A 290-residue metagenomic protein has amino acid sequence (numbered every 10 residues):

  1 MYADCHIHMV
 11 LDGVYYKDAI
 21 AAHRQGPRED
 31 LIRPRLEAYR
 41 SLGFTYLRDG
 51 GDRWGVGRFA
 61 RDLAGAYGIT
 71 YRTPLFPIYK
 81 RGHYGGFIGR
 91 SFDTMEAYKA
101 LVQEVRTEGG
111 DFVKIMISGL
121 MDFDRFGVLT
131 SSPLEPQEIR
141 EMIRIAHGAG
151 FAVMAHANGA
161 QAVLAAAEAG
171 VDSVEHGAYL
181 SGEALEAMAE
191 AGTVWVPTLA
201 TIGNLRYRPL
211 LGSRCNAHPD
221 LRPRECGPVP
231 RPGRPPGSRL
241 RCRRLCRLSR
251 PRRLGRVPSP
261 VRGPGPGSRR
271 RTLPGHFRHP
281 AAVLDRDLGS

Functional and structural regions predicted by a protein language model:
M1, V56-G65, M95-D111, L180-T193 (+1 more regions): Short amphipathic alpha-helices and their capping/turn segments at secondary-structure boundaries
Y2-L63, G82-Y84: Metal-associated gating/positioning segment near the N- to mid-region
H8, D52-R53, F76-G85, S118-L120 (+4 more regions): Active-site beta-loop-alpha junctions enriched in small/polar residues
Y16-L31, G82-L101, A152-M154, C215: Active-site mouth loops of central-metabolism enzymes
E29-R58, G68-I78, G110-D124, A152 (+3 more regions): Divalent metal-dependent hydrolysis catalytic cores, especially in the metallo-beta-lactamase
P77-E138: Active-site gating/metal-coordination segments in enzymes
R125-R224, R231-G237, C242-C246: Active-site core of metal-dependent hydrolases
G148, D220-S290: His/Asp/Glu-enriched, well-ordered alpha-helical/loop segment that forms or immediately abuts the divalent-metal
